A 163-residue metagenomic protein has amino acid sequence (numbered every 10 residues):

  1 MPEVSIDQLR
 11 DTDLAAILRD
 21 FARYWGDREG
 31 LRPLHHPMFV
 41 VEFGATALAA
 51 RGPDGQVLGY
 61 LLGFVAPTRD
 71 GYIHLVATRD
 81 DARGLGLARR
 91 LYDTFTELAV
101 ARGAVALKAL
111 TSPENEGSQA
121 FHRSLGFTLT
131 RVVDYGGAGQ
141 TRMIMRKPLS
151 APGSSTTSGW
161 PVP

Functional and structural regions predicted by a protein language model:
Q8-L75, R79, Y92-T94, L98 (+3 more regions): Acetyl-CoA-dependent GNAT
R69, L85, R102-V105: Short coil/turn segments at alpha/beta junctions that flank glycine-rich nucleotide-binding fingerprints
V76-R83, T111-P113: A short, internal acetyl-CoA/4′-phosphopantetheine-binding micro-motif in the GNAT/acyltransferase core
T78, G84-E97, A120-S124: Conserved acetyl-CoA-binding loop-helix of GNAT-fold acetyltransferases
A99-T111: Conserved GNAT acetyl-CoA-binding A-motif
K108-T111, R123, T128-I144: Conserved catalytic-core motifs of GNAT/GCN5-like acyltransferases
G117, G137-Q140, G153: Anionic, Ser/Thr-rich low-complexity intrinsically disordered regions
P152-P163: Acidic/histidine-enriched, glycine/proline-rich intrinsically disordered or flexible terminal extensions
